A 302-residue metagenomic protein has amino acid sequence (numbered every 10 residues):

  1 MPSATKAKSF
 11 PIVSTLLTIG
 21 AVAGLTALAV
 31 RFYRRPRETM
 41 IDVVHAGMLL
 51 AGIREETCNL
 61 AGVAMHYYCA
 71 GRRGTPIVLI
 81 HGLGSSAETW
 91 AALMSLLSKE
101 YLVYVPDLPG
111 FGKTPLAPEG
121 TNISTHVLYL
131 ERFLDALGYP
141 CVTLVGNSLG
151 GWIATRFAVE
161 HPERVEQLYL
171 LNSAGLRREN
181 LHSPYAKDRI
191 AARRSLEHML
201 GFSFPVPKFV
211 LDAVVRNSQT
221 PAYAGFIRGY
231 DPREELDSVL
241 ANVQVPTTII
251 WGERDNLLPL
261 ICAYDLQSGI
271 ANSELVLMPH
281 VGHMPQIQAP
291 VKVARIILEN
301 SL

Functional and structural regions predicted by a protein language model:
P2-T75, E100-Y101, P140, L298 (+1 more regions): Alpha/beta-hydrolase fold catalytic core
L60, Y68, Y104-V145, R295: Active-site loop/oxyanion-hole signature of alpha/beta-hydrolase fold enzymes
V63, Y68-K113: Conserved HGGG/HGGXW glycine-rich cap/lid loop of the alpha/beta-hydrolase fold
T89-A91, T114-G120, E179-L181, L260-I261: Conserved catalytic-core motifs of eukaryotic protein kinase domains, centered on the activation segment
Y139-E179: Conserved hydrolase catalytic core segment
S183-T247: Conserved alpha/beta-hydrolase catalytic His-Asp/Glu region
R228-S268, L277: Conserved serine/cysteine hydrolase catalytic core
S273-L302: Catalytic active-site module of serine/aspartate enzymes centered on a nucleophile-bearing elbow/loop
